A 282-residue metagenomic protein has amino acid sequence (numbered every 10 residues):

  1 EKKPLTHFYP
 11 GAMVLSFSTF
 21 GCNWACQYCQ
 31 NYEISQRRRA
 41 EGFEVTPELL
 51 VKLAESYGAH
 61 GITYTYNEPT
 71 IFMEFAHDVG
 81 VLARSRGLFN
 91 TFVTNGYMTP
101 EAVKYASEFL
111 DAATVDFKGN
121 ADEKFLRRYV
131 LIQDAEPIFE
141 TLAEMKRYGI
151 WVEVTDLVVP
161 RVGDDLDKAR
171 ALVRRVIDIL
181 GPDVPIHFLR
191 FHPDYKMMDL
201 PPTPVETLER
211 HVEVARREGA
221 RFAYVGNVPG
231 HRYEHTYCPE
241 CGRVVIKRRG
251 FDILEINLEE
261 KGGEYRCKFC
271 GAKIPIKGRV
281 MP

Functional and structural regions predicted by a protein language model:
E1-L15, L49-N67, G271-P282: Short Fe-S-cluster ligation motifs
E1-S18, Y32-Q36, E234, V244-F251 (+1 more regions): N-terminal [4Fe-4S]-dependent radical SAM core
F20-N23, Q27-Q30, P239-G242, K268: Cys/His/Pro-rich metal-binding microdomains
W24, G42, L49: Mid-sequence, gly/pro-rich, charge-dense loop/helix-turn segments that line enzyme active sites
C29-R38, Y57-H60: Gly-rich Lys/Arg/Thr-decorated short loops/hinges at beta-loop-alpha junctions or inter-strand turns that position
I34-E44, S85: A short alpha->loop->secondary-structure connector
P47-E206, V214: Conserved AdoMet/S-adenosylmethionine-binding subsite of the radical SAM
R161-P282: Auxiliary Fe-S-binding modules of radical SAM enzymes
